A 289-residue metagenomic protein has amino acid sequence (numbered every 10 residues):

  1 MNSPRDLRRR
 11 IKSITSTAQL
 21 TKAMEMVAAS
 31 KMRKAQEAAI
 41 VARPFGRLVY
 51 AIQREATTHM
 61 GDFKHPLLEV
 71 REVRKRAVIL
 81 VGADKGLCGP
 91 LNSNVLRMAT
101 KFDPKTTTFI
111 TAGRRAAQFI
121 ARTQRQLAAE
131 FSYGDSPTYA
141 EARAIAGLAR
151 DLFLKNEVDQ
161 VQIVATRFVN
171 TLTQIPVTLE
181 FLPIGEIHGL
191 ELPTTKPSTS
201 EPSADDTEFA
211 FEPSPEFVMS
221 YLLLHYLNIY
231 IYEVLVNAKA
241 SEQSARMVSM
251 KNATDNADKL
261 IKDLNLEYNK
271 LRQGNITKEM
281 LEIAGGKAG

Functional and structural regions predicted by a protein language model:
M1-G289: C-terminal beta-strand-loop-alpha-helix "lid" module of Rossmann-like NAD(P)-dependent dehydrogenases
